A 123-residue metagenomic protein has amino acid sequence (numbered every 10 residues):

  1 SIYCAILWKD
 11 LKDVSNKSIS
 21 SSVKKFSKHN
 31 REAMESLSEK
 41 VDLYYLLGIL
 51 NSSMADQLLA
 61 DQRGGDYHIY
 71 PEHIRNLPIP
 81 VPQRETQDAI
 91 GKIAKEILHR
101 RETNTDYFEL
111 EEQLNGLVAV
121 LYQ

Functional and structural regions predicted by a protein language model:
S1-E85: Polybasic, glycine- and aromatic-enriched phosphate-binding surface used to engage nucleic acids
P80-Q123: Non-catalytic DNA-recognition/assembly elements of restriction-modification systems
